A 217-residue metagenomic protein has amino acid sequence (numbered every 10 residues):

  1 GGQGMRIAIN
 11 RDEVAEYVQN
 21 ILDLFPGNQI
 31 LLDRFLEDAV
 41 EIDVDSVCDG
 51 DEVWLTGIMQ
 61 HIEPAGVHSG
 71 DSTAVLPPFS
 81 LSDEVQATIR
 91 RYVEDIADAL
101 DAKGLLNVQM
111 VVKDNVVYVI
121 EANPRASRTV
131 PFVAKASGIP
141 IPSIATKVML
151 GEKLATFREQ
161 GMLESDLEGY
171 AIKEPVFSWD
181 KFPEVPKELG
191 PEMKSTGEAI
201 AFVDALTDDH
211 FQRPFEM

Functional and structural regions predicted by a protein language model:
G1-M217: ATP-dependent carboxylate activation and anion-phosphoryl transfer catalytic cores that bind Mg-ATP to form
